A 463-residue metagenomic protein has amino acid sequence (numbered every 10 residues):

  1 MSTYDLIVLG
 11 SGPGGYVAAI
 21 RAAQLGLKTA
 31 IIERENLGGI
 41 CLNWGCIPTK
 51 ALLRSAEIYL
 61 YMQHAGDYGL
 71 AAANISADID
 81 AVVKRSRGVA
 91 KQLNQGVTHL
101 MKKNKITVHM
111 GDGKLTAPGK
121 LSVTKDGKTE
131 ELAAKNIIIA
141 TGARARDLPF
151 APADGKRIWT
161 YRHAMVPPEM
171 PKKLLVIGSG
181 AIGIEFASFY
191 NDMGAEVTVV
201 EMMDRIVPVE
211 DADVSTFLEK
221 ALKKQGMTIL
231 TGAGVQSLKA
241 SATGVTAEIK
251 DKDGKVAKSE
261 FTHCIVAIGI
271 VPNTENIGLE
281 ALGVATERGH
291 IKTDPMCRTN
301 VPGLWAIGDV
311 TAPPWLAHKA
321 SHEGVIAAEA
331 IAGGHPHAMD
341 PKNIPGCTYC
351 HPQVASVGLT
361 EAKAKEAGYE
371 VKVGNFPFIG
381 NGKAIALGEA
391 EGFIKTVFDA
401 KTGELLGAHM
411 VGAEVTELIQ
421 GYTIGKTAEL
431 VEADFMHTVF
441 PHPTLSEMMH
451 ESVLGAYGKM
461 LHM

Functional and structural regions predicted by a protein language model:
M1-G12, M170-I177: Beta1/beta-strand and adjacent pyrophosphate-binding region of the FAD-binding site in flavoprotein oxidoreductases
S2-Y4, I20-L27, I32-M170, T198 (+6 more regions): Glycine-rich flavin
I7-L9, G113, E131-G142, V176-I177 (+4 more regions): Short hydrophobic core segments
L9-G14, A18, A23-E35, I40 (+4 more regions): Flexible, glycine-rich terminal cap/loop adjacent to redox cofactors in electron-transfer oxidoreductases
G10-G15, G142, G178-G183, G269 (+3 more regions): Conserved phosphate-binding and hydrolysis motifs of nucleotide-dependent enzymes
G14-A18, I40, I158, I182-F186 (+4 more regions): Short glycine/serine/threonine-rich phosphate/pyrophosphate-binding segments that cradle anionic phosphate groups
C46, T141-E196, V200, T228-I229 (+3 more regions): Glycine-rich dinucleotide-binding loop and its adjacent helix/turn
G155-M170, K258-G333: FAD-site-proximal beta/loop scaffold in flavoenzymes
